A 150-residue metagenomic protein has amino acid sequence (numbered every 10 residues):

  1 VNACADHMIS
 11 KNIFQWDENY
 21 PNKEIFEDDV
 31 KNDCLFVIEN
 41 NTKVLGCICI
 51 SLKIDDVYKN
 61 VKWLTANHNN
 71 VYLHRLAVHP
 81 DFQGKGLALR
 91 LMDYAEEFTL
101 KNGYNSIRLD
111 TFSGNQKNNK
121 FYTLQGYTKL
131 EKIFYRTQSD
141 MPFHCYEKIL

Functional and structural regions predicted by a protein language model:
A5-D28: Conserved GNAT-fold acetyl-CoA-binding loop/helix
I25-V37, K53-D55, Y72: A short helix-loop-beta-strand connector motif used in the catalytic cores of GNAT acetyltransferases and, in some
C34-I50: Conserved beta-hairpin
C49-R75, Q83, T137: Conserved acyl-donor/pantetheine-binding loop and adjacent beta-alpha core of acyl/acetyltransferases and related
N67, N105, F112-N119, L124-Q125 (+1 more regions): C-terminal "cap" of GNAT-fold acetyltransferases
L76-V78, T111: Hydrophobic adenine-recognition pocket in adenosine-nucleotide-binding enzymes
V78, G84-E97, K120-L124: Conserved acetyl-CoA-binding loop-helix of GNAT-fold acetyltransferases
M92, T99-T111: Conserved GNAT acetyl-CoA-binding A-motif
